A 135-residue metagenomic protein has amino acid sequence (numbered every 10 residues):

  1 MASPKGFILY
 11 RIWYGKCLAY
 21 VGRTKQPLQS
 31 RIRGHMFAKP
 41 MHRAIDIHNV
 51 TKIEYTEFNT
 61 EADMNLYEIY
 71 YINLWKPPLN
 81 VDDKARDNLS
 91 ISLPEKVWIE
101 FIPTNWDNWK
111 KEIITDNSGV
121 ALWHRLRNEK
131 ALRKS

Functional and structural regions predicted by a protein language model:
M1-L18, Q26-S135: Boundary/linker segments flanking structured domains
G22: Conserved catalytic cores of phosphodiester-cleaving nucleases, focusing on short active-site segments
